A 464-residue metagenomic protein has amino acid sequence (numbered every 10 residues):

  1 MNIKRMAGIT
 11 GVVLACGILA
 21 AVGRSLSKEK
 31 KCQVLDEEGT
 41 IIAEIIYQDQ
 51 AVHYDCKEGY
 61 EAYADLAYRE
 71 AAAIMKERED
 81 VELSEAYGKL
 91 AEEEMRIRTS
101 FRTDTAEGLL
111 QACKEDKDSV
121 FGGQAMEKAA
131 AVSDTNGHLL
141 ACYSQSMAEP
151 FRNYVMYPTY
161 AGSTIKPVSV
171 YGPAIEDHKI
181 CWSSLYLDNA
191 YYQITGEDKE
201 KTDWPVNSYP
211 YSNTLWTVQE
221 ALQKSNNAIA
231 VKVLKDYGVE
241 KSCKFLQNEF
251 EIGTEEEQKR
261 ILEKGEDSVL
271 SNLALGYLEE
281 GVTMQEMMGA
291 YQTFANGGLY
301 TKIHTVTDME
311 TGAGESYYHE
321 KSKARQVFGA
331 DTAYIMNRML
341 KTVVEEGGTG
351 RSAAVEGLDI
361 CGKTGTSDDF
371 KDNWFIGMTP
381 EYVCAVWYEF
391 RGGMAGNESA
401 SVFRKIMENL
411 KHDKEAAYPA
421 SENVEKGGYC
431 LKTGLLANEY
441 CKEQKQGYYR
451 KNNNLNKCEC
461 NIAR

Functional and structural regions predicted by a protein language model:
M1-K31, G39, M336-M339, W387 (+3 more regions): Gram-positive cell-envelope targeting signals
G23, T99, T103-S119, C142 (+3 more regions): A penicillin-recognizing enzyme superfamily signal
G23-G123, A129, A228, K232 (+3 more regions): Extracytoplasmic/periplasmic proteins that interact with beta-lactams or build/remodel peptidoglycan
Q33, A129-V132, L140-C142, S184-L185 (+8 more regions): Structural recognition of the beta-strand scaffold that forms the well-ordered cores of secreted hydrolase catalytic
G39, L109, G137, T159-D188 (+5 more regions): Active-site SXXK
L66-E77, V132-S146, D177-K179, D188-Y192 (+8 more regions): Glycine-rich, acidic and aromatic/proline-enriched surface loops and short helix-turn segments that act as binding
I180-S242, L270, G312-T342: Conserved catalytic neighborhood of penicillin-recognizing serine enzymes
K199-P210, G238-G289: Mid-domain, small-residue-enriched loop/turn segments at the edges of structured enzyme/sensor domains
